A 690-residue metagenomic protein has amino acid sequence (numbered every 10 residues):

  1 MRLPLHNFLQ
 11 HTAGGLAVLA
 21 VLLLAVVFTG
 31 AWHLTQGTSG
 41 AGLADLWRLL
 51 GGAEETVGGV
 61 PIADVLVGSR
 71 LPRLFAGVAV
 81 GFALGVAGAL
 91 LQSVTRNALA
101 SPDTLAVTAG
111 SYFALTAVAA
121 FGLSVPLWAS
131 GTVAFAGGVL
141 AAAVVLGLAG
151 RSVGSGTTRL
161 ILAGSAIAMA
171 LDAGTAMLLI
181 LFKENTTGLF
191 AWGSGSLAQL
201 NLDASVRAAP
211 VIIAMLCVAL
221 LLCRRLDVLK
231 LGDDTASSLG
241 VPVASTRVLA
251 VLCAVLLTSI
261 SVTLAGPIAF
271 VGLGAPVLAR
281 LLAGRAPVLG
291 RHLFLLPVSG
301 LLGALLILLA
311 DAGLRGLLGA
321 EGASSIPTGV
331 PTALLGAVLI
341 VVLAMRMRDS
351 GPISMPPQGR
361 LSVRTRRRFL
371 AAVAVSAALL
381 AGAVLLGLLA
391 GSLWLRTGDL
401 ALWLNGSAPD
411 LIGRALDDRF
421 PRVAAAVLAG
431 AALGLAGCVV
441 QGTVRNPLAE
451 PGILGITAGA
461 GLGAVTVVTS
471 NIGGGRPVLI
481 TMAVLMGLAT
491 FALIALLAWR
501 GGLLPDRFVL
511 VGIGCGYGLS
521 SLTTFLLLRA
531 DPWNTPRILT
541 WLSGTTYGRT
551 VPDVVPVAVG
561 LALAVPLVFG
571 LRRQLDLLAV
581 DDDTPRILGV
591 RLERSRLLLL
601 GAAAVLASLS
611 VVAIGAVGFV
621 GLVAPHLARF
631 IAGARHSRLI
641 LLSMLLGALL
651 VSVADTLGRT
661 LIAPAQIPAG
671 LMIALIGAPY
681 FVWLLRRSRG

Functional and structural regions predicted by a protein language model:
R2-G690: Alpha-helical transmembrane segments in inner-membrane proteins
